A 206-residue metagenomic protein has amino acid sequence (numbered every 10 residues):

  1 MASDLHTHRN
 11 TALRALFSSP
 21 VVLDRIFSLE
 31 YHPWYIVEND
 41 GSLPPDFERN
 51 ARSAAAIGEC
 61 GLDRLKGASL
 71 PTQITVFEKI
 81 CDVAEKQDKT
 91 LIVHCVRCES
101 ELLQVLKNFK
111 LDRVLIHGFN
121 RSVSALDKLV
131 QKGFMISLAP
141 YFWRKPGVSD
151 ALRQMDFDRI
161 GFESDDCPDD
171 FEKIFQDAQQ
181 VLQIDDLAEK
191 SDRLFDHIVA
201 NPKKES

Functional and structural regions predicted by a protein language model:
M1-S206: Mid-domain alpha/beta scaffold segments of enzyme catalytic cores
